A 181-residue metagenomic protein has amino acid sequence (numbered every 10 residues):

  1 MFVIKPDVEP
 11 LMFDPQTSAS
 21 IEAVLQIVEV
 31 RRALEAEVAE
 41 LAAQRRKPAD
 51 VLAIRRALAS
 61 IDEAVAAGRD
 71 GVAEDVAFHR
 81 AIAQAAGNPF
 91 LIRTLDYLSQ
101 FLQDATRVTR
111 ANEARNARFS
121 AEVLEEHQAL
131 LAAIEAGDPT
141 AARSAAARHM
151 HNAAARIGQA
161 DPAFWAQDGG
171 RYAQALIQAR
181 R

Functional and structural regions predicted by a protein language model:
M1-E40, Q44, F164, I177-R181: Short linear motifs at protein or domain termini
P15-E22, D62, A66, A114: Short coil/turn segments at secondary-structure junctions
E29, S120-E122: Short helix-capping and inter-helix turn/linker motifs at the boundaries of alpha-helical repeat units
R31-A111, E126-A132, S144-A155, A160: Conserved amphipathic alpha-helical segments that form helical-bundle/coiled-coil interaction surfaces
T109-E113, A117-S120: Extended hydrophobic/aromatic segments used for targeting, binding, or gating
I134-T140: Short acidic-aromatic low-complexity motifs
T140-R181: C-terminal effector-binding regulatory domain of bacterial HTH transcription factors
